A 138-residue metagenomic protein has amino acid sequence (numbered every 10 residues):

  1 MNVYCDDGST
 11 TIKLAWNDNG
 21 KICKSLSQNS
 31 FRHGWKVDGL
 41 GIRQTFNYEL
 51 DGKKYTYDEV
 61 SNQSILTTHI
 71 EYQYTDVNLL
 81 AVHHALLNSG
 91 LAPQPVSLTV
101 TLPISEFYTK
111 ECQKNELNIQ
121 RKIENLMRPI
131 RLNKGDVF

Functional and structural regions predicted by a protein language model:
M1-F138: Nucleotide/phosphate-binding catalytic cleft detector across ATP-hydrolyzing and phosphate-transferring enzymes
